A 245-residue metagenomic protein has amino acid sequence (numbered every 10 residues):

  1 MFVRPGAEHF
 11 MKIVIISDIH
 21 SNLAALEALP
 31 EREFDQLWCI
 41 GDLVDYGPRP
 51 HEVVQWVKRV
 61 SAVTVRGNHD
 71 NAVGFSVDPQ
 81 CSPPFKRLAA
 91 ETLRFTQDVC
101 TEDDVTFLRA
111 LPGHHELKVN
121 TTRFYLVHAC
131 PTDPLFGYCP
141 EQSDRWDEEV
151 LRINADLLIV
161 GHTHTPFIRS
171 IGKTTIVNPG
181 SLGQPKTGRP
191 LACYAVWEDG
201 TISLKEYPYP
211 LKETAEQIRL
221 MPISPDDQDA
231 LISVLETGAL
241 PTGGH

Functional and structural regions predicted by a protein language model:
M1-F10: N-terminal amphipathic/basic-hydrophobic helices that include classical n-h-c signal peptides and signal-anchor
K12-D103, R109: Core catalytic region of metal-dependent phosphoesterases/phosphodiesterases, especially metallo-beta-lactamase-like
K12-H20, R123-C130, I176-G180: Active-site-proximal beta-strand elements of phosphoester/diester hydrolases
S17-I19, G41-L43, N68-N71, A129 (+3 more regions): Active-site metal-binding loops of divalent metal-dependent hydrolases
P83-R87, T121-I153, P185: Active-site-proximal segments of metal-dependent phosphoesterases and phosphodiesterases across multiple
G113-T121, R169-I171: Short acidic-hydrophobic surface loop/beta-edge motif
P140-V177: Anionic-ligand binding region
R169-H245: Acidic, His/Gly-rich catalytic cores of divalent-metal-dependent hydrolytic chemistry
